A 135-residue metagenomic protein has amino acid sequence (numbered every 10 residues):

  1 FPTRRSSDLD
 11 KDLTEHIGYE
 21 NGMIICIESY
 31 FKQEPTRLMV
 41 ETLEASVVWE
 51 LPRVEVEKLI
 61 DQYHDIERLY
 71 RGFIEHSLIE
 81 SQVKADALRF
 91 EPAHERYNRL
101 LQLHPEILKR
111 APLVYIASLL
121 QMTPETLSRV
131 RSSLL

Functional and structural regions predicted by a protein language model:
F1-S6: Short, small-residue-biased leader/transition segments that mark boundaries at the very start of proteins
S7-L13: Hydrophobic/aromatic-rich structural module bridging two neighboring secondary-structure elements via a short loop
T14-R71, E75: Cyclic-nucleotide recognition modules
E55-Y70, S77-S81, R89-F90, H94 (+2 more regions): Alpha-helical bundle regulatory/interaction domains
G72-E80, R99, S118-L119: Short Pro-Cys-Gly-centered "Cys-loop" motif that presents a nucleophilic cysteine in a tight turn
E91-L135: Phosphate-/nucleic-acid-contacting segments
